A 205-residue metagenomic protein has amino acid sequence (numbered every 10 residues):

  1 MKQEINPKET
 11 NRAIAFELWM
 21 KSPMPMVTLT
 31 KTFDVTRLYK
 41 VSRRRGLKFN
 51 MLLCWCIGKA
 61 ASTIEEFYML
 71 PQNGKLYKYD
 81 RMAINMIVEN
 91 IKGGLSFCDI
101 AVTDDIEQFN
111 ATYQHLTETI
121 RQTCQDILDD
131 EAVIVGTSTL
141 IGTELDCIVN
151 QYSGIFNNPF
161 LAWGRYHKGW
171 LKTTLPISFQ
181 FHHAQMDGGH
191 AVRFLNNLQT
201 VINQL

Functional and structural regions predicted by a protein language model:
M1-S42, L47-K48: N-terminal beta-alpha "docking/capping" segments at the starts of catalytic domains in thioester/acy l-group-handling
V27-T30, L38-R44, G93-E107, M186: Acyl-group handling in specialized metabolite and lipid biosynthesis
L38-T63, L175-F194: Acyl activation and transfer enzymes in specialized metabolism, enriched for ANL adenylate-forming modules
A60-F67, V201: Short alpha-helical functional segments enriched in proximate histidine and acidic residues
F67-D99, E131: Small-residue-rich loop/turn and linker elements
N90-L145: Helical lid/core segments from catalytic subdomains that handle acyl or acyl-like groups
R121, L198-L205: A common structural junction motif
D129-E144, P159-N196: Histidine-centered acyl-transfer/condensation active-site motif and its immediate structural neighborhood
